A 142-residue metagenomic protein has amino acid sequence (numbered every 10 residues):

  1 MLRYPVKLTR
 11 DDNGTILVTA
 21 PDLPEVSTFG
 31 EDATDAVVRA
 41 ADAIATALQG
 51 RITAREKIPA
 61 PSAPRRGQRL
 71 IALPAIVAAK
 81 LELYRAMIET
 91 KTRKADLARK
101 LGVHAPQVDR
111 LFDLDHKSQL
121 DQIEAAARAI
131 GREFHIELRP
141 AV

Functional and structural regions predicted by a protein language model:
M1-R3, A41-P106, R110, L114-H116: Short, charged, surface-exposed hinge/linker loops at domain edges that act as mobile lids or interdomain connectors
M1-T15, T19: N-terminal segment of the canonical double-stranded RNA-binding domain
D11, P21-L23, A129: A short, compositionally biased micro-patch
P24-D35: A short, exposed loop/beta-hairpin motif centered on an aromatic-Gly-Thr core
D32, R93, Q119-Q122: Residues that mark the N-terminal boundary/hinge immediately upstream of a DNA-recognition element
D121-I136: DNA major-groove recognition helix of helix-turn-helix/homeodomain DNA-binding modules
L138-V142: Short, charged recognition helix plus adjacent turn of helix-turn-helix-like nucleic-acid-binding domains
